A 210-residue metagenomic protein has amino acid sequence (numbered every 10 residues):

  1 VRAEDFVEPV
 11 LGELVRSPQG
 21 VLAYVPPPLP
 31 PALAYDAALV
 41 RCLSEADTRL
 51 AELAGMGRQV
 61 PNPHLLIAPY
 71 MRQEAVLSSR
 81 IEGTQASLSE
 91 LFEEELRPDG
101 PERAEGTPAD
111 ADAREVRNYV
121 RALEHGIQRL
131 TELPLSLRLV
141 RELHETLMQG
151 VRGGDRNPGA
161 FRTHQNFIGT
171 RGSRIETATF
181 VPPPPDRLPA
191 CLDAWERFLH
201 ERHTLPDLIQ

Functional and structural regions predicted by a protein language model:
V1-Q210: FIC/Doc superfamily catalytic core
